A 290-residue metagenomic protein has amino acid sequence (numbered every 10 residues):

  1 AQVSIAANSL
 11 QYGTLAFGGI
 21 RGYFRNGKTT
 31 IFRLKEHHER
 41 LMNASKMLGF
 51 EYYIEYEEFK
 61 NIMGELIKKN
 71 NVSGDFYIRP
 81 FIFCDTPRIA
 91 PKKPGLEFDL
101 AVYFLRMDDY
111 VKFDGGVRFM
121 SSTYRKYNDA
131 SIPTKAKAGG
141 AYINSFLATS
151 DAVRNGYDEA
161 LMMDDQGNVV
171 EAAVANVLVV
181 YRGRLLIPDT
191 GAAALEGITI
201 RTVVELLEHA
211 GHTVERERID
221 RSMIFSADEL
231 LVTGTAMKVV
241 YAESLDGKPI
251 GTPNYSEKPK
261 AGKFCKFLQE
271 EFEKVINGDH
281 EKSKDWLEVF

Functional and structural regions predicted by a protein language model:
A1-E65, R88-F290: Helix-start/capping segments and mature chain N-termini
F59-R88: Short, acidic/charged, Gly/Pro-enriched secondary-structure junctions
